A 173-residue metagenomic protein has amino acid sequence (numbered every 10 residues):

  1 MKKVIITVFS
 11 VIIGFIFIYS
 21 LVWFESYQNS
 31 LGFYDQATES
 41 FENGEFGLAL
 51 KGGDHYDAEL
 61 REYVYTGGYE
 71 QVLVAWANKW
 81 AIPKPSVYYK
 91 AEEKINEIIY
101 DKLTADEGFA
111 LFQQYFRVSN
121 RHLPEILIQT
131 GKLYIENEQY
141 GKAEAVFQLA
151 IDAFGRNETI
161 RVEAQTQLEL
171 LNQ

Functional and structural regions predicted by a protein language model:
I5-E25: Hydrophobic membrane-insertion alpha-helices, especially the h-region of bacterial N-terminal signal peptides
S20-W23, R61-S86, G108-N120, R156-N157: Flexible helix-coil transition and linker loops at the boundaries of alpha-helical arrays
V22, N29, Y34, F41-E42 (+2 more regions): Hydrophobic/aromatic side-chain positions at a characteristic register within alpha-helices of tetratricopeptide repeats
F41, L50-D101: Extracytoplasmic/periplasmic/luminal assembly and interaction segments in envelope/secretory/respiratory proteins
N43-L48, E138: Short helix-adjacent coil turns
V87-Q173: Non-cytosolic head/periplasmic domains of membrane-anchored proteins
